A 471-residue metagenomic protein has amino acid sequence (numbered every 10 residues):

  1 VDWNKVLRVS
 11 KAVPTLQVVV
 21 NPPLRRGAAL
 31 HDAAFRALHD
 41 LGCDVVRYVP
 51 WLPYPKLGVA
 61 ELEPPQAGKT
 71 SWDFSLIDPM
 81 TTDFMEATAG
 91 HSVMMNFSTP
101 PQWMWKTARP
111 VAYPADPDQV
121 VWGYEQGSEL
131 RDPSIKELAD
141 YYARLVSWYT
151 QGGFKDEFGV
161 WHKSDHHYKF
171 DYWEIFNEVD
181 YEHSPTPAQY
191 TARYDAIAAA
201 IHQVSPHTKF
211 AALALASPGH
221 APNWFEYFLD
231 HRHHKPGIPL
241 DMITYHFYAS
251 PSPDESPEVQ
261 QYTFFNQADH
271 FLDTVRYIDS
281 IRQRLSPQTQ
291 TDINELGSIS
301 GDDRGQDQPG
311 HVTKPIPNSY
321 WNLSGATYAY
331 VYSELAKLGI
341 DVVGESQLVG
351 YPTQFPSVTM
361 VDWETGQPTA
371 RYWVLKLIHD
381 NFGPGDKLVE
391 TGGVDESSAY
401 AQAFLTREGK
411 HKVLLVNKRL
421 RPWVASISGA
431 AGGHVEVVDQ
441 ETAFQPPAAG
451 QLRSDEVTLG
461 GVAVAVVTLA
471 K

Functional and structural regions predicted by a protein language model:
V1-A37, L41: Mature N-terminal, pre-catalytic/accessory segment of carbohydrate-active enzymes
L16, F84, L145, W173 (+7 more regions): Conserved, mostly hydrophobic/aromatic
L41-N266, G301: Substrate-binding cleft and catalytic face of glycoside hydrolase catalytic domains, especially the flexible beta-alpha
S250-D307, E364-Q367: Glycoside hydrolase catalytic-domain groove-lining segments
I293-F382, D386-Y400: Aromatic/acidic polysaccharide-binding cleft in carbohydrate-active enzymes
V394-A431, V438-Q440, V462-V466: Carbohydrate-binding surface patches
V437-L452: Solvent-exposed beta-strand/loop surfaces of large extracellular or lumenal domains
A448-K471: C-terminal beta-strand-rich structural cap/linker in extracellular carbohydrate-active enzymes
